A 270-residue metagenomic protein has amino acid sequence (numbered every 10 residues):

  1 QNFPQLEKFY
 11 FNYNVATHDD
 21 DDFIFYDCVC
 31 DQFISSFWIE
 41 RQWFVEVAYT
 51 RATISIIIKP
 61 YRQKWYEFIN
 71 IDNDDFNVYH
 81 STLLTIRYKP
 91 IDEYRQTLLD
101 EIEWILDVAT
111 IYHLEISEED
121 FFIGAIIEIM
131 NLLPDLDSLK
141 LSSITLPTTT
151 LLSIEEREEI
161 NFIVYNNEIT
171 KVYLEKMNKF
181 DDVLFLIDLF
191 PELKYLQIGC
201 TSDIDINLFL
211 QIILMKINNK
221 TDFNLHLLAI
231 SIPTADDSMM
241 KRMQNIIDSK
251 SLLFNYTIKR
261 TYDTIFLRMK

Functional and structural regions predicted by a protein language model:
Q1-K270: Eukaryote-biased activation of long, low-complexity terminal tails and linkers
